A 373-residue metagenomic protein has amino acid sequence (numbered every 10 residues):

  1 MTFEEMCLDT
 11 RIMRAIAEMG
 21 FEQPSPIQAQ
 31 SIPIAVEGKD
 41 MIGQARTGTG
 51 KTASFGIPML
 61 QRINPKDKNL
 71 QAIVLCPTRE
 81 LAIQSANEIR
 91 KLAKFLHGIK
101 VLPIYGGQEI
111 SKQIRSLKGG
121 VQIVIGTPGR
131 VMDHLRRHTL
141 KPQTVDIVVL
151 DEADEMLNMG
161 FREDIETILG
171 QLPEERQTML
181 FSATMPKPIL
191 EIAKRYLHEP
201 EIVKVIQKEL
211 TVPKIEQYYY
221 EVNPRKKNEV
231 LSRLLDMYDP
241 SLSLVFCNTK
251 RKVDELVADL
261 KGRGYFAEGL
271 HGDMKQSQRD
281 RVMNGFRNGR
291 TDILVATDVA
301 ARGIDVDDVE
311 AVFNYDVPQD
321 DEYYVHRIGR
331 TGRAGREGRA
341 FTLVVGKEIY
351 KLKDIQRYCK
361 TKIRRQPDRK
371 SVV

Functional and structural regions predicted by a protein language model:
T2-K370: Conserved helicase RecA-like core
